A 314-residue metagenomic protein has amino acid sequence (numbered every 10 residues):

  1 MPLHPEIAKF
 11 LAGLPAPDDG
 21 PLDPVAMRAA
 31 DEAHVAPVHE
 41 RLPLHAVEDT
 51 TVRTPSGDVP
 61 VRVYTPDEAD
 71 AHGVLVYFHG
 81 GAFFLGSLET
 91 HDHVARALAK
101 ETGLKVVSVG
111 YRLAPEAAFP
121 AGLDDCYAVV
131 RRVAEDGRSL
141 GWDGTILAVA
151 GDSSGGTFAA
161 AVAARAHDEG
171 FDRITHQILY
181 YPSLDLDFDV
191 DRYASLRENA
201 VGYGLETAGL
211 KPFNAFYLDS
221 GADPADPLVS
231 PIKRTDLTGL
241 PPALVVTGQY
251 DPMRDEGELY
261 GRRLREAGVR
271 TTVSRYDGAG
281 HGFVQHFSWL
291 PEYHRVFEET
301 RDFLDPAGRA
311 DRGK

Functional and structural regions predicted by a protein language model:
P2-L22, H34-R53, G57-K314: Alpha/beta-hydrolase superfamily serine-hydrolase fold, recognizing
P24-R28: Short alpha-helical "patches" and their helix-cap loops
